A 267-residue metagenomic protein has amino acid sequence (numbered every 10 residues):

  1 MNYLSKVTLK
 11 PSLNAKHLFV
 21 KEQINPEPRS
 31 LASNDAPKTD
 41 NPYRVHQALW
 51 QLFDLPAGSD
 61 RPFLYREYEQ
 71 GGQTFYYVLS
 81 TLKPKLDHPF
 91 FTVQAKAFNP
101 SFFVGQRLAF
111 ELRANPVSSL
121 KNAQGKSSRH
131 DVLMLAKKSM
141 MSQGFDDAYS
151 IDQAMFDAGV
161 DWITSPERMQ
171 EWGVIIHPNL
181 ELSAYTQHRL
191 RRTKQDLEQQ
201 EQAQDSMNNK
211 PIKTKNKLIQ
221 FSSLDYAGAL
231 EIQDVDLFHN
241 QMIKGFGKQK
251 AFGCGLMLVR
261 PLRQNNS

Functional and structural regions predicted by a protein language model:
M1-S267: RNA-interacting cores
